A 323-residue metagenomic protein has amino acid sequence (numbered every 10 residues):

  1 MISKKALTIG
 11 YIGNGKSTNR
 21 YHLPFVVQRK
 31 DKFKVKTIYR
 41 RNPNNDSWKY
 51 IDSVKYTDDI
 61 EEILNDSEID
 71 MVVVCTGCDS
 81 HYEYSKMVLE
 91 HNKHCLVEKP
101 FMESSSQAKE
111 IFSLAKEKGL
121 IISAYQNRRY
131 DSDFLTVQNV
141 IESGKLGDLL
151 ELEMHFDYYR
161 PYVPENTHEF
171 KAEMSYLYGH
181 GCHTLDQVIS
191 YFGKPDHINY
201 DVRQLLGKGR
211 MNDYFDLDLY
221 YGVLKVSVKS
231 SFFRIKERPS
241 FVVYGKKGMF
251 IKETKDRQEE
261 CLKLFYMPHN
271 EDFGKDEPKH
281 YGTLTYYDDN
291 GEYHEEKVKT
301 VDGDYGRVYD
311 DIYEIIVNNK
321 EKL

Functional and structural regions predicted by a protein language model:
M1-I51: N-terminal Rossmann-like dinucleotide-binding module
A6, K247-L323: C-terminal glycine/acidic-rich active-site capping loop/insertion
T37, D70-M71, E151: Short, Asp-centered acidic motifs that coordinate Mg2+ and/or phosphate in catalytic or ligand-binding sites
K55-N65: Short acidic low-complexity segments
D70-M71, G77-C78, Y82-R129: Beta-strand-loop-alpha-helix segment that lines the small-molecule cofactor/substrate pocket of alpha/beta enzymes
R129-D201, L205-K208: Predominantly a Rossmann-like dinucleotide-binding segment in NAD(P)-dependent oxidoreductases
C182, K229-E237: Glycine-rich phosphate/pyrophosphate-binding beta-alpha loops
L217-V223, V243-K246: Active-site beta-strand termini and strand-to-loop segments that position acidic
